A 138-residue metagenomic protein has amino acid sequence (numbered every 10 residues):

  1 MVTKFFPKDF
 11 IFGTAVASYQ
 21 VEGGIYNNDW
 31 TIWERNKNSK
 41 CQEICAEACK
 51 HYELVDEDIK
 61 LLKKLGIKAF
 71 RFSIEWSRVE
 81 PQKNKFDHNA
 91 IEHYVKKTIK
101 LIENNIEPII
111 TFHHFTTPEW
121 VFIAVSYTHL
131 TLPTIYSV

Functional and structural regions predicted by a protein language model:
M1-K64: N-terminal carbohydrate-binding accessory modules
F10, H51-V55, F70-F72, H93-Y94 (+2 more regions): Aromatic side chains
A17, S73-E75, V138: Conserved residues at the C-terminal ends of beta-strands
G23, L61-L130: Substrate-binding cleft and catalytic face of glycoside hydrolase catalytic domains, especially the flexible beta-alpha
H129-V138: Single conserved hydrophobic/aromatic residue that forms the stacking wall/gate of nucleotide- or nucleobase-binding
